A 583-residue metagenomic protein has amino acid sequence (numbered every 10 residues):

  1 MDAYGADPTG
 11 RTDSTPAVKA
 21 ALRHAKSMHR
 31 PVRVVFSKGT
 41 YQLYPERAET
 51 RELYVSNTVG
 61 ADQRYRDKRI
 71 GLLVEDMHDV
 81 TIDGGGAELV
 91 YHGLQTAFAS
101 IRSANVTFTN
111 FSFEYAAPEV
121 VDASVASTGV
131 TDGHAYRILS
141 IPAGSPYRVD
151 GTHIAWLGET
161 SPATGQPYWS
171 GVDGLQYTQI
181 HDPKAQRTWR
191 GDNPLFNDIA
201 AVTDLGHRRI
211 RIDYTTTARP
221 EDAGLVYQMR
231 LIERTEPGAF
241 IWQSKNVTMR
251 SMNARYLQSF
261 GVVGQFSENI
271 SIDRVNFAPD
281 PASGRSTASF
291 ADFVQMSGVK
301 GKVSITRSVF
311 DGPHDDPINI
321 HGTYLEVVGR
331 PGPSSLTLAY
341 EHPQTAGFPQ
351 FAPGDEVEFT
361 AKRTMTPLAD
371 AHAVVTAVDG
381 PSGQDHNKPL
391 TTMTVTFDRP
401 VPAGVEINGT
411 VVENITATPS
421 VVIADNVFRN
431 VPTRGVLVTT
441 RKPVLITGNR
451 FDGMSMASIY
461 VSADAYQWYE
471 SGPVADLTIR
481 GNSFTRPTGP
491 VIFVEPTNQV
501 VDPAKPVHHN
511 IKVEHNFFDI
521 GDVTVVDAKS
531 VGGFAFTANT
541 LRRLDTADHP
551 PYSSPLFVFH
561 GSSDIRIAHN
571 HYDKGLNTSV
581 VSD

Functional and structural regions predicted by a protein language model:
M1-V35: Acidic Gly/Asp/Thr-rich repetitive segments characteristic of extracellular carbohydrate-active and adhesion proteins
K19-M28, Q42-T81, V90-T109, A117-A135 (+10 more regions): Extracellular beta-strand-rich solenoid/capping regions of secreted or surface-exposed proteins that bind or remodel
P31, Y91-A97, A117-V121, T235-G238 (+10 more regions): Short glycine/acidic-rich loop motifs that flank beta-strands on beta-rich extracellular proteins
V34, L72-E75, V80, A87 (+25 more regions): Solenoid scaffold repeats with emphasis on beta-solenoid/beta-helix
Y91, Y115-A117, A126, P142-D204 (+1 more regions): Ser/Thr/Gly-rich low-complexity blocks that favor extended beta-strand/coil architectures
D182-R234, A369-H372, V378-V422, R429-N430: Small/polar beta-strand repeat architecture
R190-G284, D292-M296, V303, V309 (+3 more regions): Alpha-solenoid helical-repeat scaffolds
